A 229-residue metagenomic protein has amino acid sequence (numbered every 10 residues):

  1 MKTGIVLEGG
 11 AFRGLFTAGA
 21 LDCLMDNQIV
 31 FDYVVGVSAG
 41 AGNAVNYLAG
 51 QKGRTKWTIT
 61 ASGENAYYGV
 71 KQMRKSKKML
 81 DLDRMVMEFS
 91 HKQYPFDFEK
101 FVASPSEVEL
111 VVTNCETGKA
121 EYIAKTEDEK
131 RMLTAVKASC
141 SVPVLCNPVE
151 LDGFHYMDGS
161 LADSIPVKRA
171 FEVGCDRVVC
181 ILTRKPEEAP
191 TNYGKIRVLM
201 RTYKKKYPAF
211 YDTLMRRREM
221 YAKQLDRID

Functional and structural regions predicted by a protein language model:
M1-V37, V45-D229: Patatin-like phospholipase
